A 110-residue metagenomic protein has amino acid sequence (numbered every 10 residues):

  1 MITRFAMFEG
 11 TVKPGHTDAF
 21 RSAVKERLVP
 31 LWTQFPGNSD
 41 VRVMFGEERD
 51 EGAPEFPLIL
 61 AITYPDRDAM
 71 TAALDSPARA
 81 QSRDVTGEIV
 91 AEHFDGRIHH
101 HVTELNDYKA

Functional and structural regions predicted by a protein language model:
M1-D75, R97-A110: Short S/T/G/P-rich N-terminal loop/turn motif that feeds into the first structured element of a domain
A78: Short acidic-hydrophobic sequence patches enriched in Asp/Glu that either
Q81-I98: C-terminal structural segments of small proteins and small subunits
